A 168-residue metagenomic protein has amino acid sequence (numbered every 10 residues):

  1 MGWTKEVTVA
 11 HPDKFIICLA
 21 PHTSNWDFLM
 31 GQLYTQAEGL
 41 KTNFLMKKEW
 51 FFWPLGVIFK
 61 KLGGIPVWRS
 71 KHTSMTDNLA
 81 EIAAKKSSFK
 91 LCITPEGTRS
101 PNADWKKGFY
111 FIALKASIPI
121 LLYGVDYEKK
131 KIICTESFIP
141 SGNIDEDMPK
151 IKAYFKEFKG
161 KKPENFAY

Functional and structural regions predicted by a protein language model:
M1-D13, E157: Short, Lys/Arg-rich amphipathic segments at extreme N-termini
W3, L40, G64, S117-I118: Short glycine/serine/threonine/alanine-rich loop segments
E6, L29-G31, A84-K85: Short, flexible segments with low predicted structural confidence
A10-K71, G124-Y127, E136-F138: Catalytic core of membrane glycerolipid acyltransferases/transacylases, capturing the structured, soluble-facing
H72-Y168: Non-catalytic C-terminal accessory region of glycerolipid acyltransferases and related lyso-lipid remodeling enzymes
